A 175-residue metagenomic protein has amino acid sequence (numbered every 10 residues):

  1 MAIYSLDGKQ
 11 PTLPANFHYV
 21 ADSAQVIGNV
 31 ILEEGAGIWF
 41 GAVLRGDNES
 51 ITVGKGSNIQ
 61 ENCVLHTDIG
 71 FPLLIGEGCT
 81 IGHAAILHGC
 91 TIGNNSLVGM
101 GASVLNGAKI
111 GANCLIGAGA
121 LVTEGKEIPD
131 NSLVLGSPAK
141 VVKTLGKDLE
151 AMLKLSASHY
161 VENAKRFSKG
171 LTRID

Functional and structural regions predicted by a protein language model:
M1-A15, D47, K55, E61-C63 (+2 more regions): Glycine-rich hexapeptide-repeat left-handed beta-helix
L13-T67: A positional/architectural concept
